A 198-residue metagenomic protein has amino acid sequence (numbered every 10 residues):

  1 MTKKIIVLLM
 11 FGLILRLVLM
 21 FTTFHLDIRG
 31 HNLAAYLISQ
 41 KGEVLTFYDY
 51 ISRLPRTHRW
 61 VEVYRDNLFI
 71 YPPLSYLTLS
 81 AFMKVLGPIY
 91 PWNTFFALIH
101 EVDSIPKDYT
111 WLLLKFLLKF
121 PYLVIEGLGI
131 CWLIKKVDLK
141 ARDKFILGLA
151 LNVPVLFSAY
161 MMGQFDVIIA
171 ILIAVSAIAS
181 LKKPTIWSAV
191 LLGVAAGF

Functional and structural regions predicted by a protein language model:
I5-V137: TM-lumen/periplasm interface segments of multi-pass membrane proteins, especially the first transmembrane helix
V18, L151, V194-F198: Transmembrane helix irregularities
D108, D143-L156: Transmembrane and membrane-interface helices of multi-pass, inner-membrane envelope-modifying transferases
L114, L123-I125, L149-N152, S158-M161: Well-ordered mid-protein domain cores that form the structural environment of catalytic cofactors
F120-L128, V167-V175, A195-F198: Membrane-embedded alpha-helical segments of multi-pass membrane proteins, especially the transmembrane helices
W132, I168-W187: Specific aromatic-rich, kink-prone transmembrane helix
A141-I146, A179-V194: Short hydrophobic alpha-helices at membrane interfaces in multi-pass membrane enzymes
Y160-I168: Short acidic/glycine- and proline-prone juxtamembrane loop motifs at membrane-interface regions of multi-pass membrane
